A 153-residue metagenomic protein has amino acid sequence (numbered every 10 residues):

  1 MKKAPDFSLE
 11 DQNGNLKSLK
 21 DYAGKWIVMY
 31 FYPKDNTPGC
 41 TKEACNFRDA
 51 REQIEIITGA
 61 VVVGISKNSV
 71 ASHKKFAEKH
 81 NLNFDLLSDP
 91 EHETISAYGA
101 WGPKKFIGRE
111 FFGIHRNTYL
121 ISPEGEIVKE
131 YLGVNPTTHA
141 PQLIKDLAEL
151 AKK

Functional and structural regions predicted by a protein language model:
M1-K153: Chalcogenol-based redox active-site neighborhoods
